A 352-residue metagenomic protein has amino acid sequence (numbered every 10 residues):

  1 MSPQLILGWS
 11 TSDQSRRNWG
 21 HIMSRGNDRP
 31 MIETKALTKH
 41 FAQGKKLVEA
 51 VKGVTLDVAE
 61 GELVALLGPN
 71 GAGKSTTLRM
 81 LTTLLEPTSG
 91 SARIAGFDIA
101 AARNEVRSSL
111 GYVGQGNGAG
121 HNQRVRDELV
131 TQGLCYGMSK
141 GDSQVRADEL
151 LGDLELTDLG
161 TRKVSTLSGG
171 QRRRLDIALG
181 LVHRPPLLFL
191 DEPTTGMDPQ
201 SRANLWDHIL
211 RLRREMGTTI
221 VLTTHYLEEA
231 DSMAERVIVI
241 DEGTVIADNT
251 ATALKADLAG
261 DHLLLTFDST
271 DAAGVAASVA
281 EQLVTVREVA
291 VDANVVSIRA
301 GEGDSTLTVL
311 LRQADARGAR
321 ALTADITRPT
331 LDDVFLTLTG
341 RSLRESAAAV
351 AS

Functional and structural regions predicted by a protein language model:
S24-M31, K39-G53, R103: A short, flexible loop at the N-terminus of ABC-type nucleotide-binding domains that lies
G90-A101, V106: Conserved ABC transporter NBD signature motif
V130, L134, G141-L159: Conserved ABC ATPase "signature" region
K163-L167: Conserved ABC ATPase signature
R184: Conserved catalytic motifs of ABC-family nucleotide-binding domains
L188-D191: Catalytic Walker B motif of ABC-type/P-loop ATPase nucleotide-binding domains
D207-G301: ABC transporter nucleotide-binding domain
